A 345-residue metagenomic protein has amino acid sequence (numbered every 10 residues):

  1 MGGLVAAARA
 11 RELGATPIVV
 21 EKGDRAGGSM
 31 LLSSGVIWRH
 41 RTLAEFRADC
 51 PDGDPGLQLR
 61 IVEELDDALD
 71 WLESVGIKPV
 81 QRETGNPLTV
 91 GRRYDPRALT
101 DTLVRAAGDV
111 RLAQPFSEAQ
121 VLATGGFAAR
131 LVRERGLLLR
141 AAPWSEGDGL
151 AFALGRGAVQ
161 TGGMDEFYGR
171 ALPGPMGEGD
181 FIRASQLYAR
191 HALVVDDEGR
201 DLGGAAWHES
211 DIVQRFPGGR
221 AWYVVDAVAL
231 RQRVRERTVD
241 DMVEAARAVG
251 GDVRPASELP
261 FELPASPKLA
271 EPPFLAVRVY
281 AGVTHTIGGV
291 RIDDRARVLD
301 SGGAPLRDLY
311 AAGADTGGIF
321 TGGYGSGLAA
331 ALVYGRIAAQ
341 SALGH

Functional and structural regions predicted by a protein language model:
M1-V19, A339, L343: N-terminal Rossmann-like FAD-binding beta1-loop-alpha1 element of flavoenzymes
V20, S117-F127, Y310, G335: Short hydrophobic core segments
K22-G108, L193-V195, D201: Conserved N-terminal/central alpha/beta ligand/cofactor-binding core
R105, D109-E118: A conserved short coil-to-beta-strand element within the FAD-binding core of flavoproteins
L122-G174, A296, L328, I337: Glycine-rich loop(s) and the adjacent beta-strand/alpha-helix scaffold that form part
F152, A158-P260: An anion/pyrophosphate-binding glycine-rich loop and adjacent beta-alpha core in soluble alpha-beta enzymes
E258-I319: A glycine-rich dinucleotide-binding beta-alpha-beta segment and adjacent secondary-structure elements that constitute
D300, A304-H345: Catalytic phosphate/nucleotide-handling subdomain of diverse soluble enzymes
